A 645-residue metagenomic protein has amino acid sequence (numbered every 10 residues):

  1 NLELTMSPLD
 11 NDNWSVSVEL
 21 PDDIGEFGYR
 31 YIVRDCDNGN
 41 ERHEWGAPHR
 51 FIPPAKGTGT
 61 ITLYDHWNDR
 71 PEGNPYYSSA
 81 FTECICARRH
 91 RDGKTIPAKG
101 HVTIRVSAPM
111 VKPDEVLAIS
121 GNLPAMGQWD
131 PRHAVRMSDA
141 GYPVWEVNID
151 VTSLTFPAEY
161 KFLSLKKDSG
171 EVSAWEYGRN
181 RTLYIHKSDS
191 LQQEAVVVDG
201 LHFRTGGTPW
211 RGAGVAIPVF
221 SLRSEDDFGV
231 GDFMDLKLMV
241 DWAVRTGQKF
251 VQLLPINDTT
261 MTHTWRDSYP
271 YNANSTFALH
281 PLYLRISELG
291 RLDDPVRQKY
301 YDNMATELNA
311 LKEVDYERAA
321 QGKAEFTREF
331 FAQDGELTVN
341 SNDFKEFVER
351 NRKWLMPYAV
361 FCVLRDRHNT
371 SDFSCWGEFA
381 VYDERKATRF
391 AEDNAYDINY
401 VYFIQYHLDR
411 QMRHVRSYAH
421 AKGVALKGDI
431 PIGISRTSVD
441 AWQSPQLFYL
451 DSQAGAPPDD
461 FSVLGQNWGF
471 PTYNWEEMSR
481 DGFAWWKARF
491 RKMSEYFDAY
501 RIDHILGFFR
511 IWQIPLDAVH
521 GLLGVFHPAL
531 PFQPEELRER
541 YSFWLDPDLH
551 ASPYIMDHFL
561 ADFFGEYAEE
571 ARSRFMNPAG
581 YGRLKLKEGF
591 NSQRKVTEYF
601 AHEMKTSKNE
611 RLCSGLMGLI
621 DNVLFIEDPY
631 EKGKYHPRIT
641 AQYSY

Functional and structural regions predicted by a protein language model:
N1-G25, R34-K56, A108-F156, L165-S188 (+1 more regions): Aromatic-rich carbohydrate-binding modules that target alpha-glucans
D10, A98, P113, P131 (+2 more regions): A short, polar/charged loop/turn motif at coil->beta-strand junctions and beta-hairpin connectors
F27, A47, V106, R132 (+5 more regions): Residue-level signal for pocket-adjacent positions within structured domains
K56-L63, N68-D69, I185-Q193: Extracellular interaction modules
L63-F81: Intrinsically disordered, low-complexity polar regions and short flexible loop motifs
Y77-I96, T103, D150, Y184-Y645: Catalytic cores of glycan-processing enzymes that make or break glycosidic bonds
G100-A108: A short, amphipathic beta-strand motif
